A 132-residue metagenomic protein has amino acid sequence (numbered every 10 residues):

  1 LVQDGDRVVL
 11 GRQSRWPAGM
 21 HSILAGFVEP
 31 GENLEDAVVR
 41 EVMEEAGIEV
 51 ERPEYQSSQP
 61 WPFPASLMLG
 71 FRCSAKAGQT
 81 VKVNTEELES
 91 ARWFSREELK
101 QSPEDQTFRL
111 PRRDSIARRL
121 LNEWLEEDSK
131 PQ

Functional and structural regions predicted by a protein language model:
L1-I23, F27, E49-V50, C73-A75: N-terminal strand-loop-strand
W16-H21, T85-Q132: Nudix hydrolase/Nudix homology domain
I23-S57, F71: The catalytic Nudix box helix
A25-P30, Q59-P62, E104-R109: Short, contiguous acidic/charged loop-to-helix segments that flank catalytic cores in large enzymes
V50, S66-M68, E86-A91: Short edge beta-strand segments in beta-sheet-rich domains
Q59-K82: Active-site-adjacent beta-strand/loop module that shapes the phosphate/pyrophosphate-binding cleft
